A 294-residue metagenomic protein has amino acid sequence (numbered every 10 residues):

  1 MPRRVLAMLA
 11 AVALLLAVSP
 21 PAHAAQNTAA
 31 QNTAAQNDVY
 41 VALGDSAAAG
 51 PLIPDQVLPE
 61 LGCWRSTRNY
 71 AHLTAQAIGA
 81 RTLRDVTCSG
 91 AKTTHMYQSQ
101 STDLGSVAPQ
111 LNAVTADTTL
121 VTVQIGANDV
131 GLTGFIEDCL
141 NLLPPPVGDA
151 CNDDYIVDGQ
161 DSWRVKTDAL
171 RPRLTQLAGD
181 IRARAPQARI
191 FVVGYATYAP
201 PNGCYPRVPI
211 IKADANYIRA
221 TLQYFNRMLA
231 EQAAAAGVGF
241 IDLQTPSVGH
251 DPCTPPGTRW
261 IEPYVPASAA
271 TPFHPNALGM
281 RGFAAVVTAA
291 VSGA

Functional and structural regions predicted by a protein language model:
M1-A25: Secretory targeting and sorting signals
A24-Q36: Compositionally biased, intrinsically disordered low-complexity segments enriched for polar/charged residues
T33-G90, N112, L140-P146: Serine-esterase "nucleophile elbow" of acetyl-processing enzymes
V39-G44, A48-G50, T82-T87, T119-Q124 (+3 more regions): Structural recognition of the beta-strand scaffold that forms the well-ordered cores of secreted hydrolase catalytic
P51, L104-V165: Oxyanion-hole/transition-state-stabilizing segment in secreted/luminal serine hydrolases and related acyltransferases
G90-A108, C253-A267: Charged, often glycine-rich, active-site loop that binds/positions anionic groups
L120-V123, P146-R184, F191-F240: Conserved N-terminal glycine/acidic-rich loop preference
Y195-A294: Catalytic His-Asp segment of secreted/periplasmic serine-dependent ester chemistry enzymes
